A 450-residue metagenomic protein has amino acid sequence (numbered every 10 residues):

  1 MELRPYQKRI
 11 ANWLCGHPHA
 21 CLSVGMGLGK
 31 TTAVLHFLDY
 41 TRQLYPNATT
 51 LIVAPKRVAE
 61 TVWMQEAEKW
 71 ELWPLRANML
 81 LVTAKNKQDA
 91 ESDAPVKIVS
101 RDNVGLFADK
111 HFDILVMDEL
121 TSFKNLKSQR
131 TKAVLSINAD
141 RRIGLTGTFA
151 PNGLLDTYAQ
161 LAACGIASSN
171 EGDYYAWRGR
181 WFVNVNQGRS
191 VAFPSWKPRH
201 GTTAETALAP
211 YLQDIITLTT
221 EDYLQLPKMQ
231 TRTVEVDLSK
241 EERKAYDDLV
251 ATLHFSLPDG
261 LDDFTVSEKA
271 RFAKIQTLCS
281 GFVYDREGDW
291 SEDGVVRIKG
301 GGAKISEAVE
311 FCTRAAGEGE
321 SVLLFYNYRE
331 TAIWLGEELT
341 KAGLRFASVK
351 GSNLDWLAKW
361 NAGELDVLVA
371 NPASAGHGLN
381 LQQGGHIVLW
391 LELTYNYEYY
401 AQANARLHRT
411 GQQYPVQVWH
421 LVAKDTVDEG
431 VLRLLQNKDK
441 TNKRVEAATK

Functional and structural regions predicted by a protein language model:
M1, C15-H19, G25-G29, A33-A48 (+4 more regions): Conserved Helicase C-terminal RecA-like lobe
P5-C15: Pre-Walker A adenine-sensing motif
T31, V104-D109, N152-L154, T331-G336 (+2 more regions): SF2 helicase motor core recognition
R57, M79-Q88, S100-G105, K124-K127 (+4 more regions): Conserved helicase motor
V58-K85, C164-A167: Conserved helix-turn-beta segment of the N-terminal RecA-like "Helicase ATP-binding" lobe in SF1/SF2 helicases
I114, T131-E221, Q412-P415: Conserved P-loop NTPase motor "coupling/switch" region that bridges the ATPase
D118-E119: Walker B catalytic acidic pair
Y395-K450: A conserved SF2-helicase RecA2
